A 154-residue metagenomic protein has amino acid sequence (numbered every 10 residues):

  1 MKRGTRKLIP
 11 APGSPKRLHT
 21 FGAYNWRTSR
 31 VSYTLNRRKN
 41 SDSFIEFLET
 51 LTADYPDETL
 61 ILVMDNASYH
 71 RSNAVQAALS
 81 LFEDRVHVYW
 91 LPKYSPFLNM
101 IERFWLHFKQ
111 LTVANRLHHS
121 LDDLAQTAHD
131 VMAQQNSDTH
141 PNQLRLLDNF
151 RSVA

Functional and structural regions predicted by a protein language model:
M1, V75-L79, R103-F104: Short, glycine/charged-enriched secondary-structure capping and boundary segments
M1-E49, D148-R151: Extended, low-complexity cationic-aromatic segments
R6-G13, S80-M100, R116-L117: RNase H-like polynucleotidyl transferase catalytic core
L35-R38, E49-Y55, A125, H129: Structured catalytic cores of enzymes that bind and process phosphorylated ligands/cofactors
S43-V88: RNase H-like DDE/DDD metal-dependent nuclease/strand-transfer catalytic core used by mobile genetic elements
M64-N66, N73, Y89-L111, D122-L124: RNase H-like two-metal-ion nuclease catalytic core shared by retroviral integrases and related mobile-element nucleases
I101-A154: C-terminal anion-handling pockets and recognition modules
